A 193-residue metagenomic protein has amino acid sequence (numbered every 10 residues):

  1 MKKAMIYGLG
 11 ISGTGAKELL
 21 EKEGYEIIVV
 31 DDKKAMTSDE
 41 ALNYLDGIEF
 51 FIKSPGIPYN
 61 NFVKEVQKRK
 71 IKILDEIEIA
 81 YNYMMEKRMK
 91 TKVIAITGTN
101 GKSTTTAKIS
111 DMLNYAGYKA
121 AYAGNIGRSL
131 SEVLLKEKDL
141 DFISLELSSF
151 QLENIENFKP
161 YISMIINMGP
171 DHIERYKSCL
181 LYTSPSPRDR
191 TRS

Functional and structural regions predicted by a protein language model:
M1-K3: Extreme N-terminal starter segment of soluble prokaryotic enzymes
M5-G15: Glycine-rich adenosine-cofactor-binding loop
Y7, V30, A123: The conserved SAM/SAH-binding core of class I Rossmann-like methyltransferase domains, concentrating on the hydrophobic
G10, K33, I126: Residues in the short beta-alpha loop(s) of Rossmann-like NAD(P)-binding domains
T14, E18, K22-E23, L42-D46 (+1 more regions): Phosphate-binding loop of NTP-binding sites
I27-M36: NAD(P)-binding Rossmann-fold cofactor-contacting core
P185-S193: Single conserved hydrophobic/aromatic residue that forms the stacking wall/gate of nucleotide- or nucleobase-binding
